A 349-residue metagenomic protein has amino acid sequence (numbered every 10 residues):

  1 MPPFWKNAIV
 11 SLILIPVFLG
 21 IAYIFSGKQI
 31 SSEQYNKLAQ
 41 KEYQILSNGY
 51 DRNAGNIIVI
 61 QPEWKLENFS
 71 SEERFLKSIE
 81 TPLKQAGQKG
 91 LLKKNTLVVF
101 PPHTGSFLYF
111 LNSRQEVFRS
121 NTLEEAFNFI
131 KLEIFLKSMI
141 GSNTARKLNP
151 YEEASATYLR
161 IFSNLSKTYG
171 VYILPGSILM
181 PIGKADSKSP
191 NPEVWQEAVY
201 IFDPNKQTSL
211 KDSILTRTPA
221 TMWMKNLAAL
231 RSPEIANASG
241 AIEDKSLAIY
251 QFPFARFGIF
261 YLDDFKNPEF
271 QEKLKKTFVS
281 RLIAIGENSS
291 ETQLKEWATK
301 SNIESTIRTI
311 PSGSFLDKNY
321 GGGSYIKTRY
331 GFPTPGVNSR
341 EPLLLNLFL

Functional and structural regions predicted by a protein language model:
A8-Y23: Hydrophobic membrane-insertion alpha-helices, especially the h-region of bacterial N-terminal signal peptides
G27-Q44: Alpha-helical transmembrane signal-anchor/signal-peptide segments
Q44-I58, S246-I259: Beta-strand-turn-beta hairpins that frame and shape the catalytic cleft of phosphate-ester-processing enzymes
I45-S47, K77-V98, Q271: Short amphipathic alpha-helices and their capping/turn segments at secondary-structure boundaries
A54-N68: Acidic/histidine-rich, surface-exposed loop or edge segments in extracytoplasmic proteins
Q85-N205: Cys-nucleophile CN-hydrolase/nitrilase-fold catalytic domain and related Cys-dependent amidase chemistry that acts on
A154-I173, R256, L262-F348: CN hydrolase (nitrilase-like) catalytic-core segments centered on the catalytic cysteine and neighboring Lys/Glu
R160, L179-K276, Y320, N338 (+1 more regions): Active-site catalytic loop in hydrolytic enzyme cores
